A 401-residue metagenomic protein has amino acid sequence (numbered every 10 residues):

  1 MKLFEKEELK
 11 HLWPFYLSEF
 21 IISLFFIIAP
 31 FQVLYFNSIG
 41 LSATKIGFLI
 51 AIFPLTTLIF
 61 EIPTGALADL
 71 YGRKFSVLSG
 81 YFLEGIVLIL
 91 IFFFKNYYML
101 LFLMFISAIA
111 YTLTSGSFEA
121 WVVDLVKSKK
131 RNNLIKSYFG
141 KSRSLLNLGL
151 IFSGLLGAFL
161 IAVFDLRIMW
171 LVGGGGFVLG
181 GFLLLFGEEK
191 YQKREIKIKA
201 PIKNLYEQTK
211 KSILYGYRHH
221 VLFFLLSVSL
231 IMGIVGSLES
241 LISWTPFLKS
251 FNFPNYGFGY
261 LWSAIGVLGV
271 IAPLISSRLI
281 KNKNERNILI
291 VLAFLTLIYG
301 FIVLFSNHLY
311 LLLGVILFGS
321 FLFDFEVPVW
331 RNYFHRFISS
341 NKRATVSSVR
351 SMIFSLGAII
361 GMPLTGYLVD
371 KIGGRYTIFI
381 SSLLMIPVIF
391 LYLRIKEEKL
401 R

Functional and structural regions predicted by a protein language model:
M1-L9, E188-S227: Juxtamembrane intracellular "pre-TM" segments in multi-pass secondary transporters
K2-I59, H219-I265: Helix-loop boundary and gating motifs at the non-cytosolic
L58-K95: Conserved MFS/SLC helix-loop-helix module at the cytosolic interface between two early adjacent transmembrane helices
I59-G72, I161, I271-E285, V369-D370: Helix-to-loop junctions at the C-terminal end of transmembrane segments in multipass secondary transporters
L70-Y81, K281-A293: Cytoplasmic membrane-interface "Motif A"-like loop-to-helix N-cap segments of 12-TM Major Facilitator Superfamily
F82-N96, F294-N307: C-terminal ends and interior cores of transmembrane alpha-helices in multi-pass membrane transporters/permeases
F105-N147: Cytoplasmic helix-loop-helix junction between adjacent transmembrane helices in 12-TM secondary transporters
G173-A200, L393-R401: Helix-loop junctions on the cytosolic side of multi-pass membrane transporters, especially the intracellular loop
